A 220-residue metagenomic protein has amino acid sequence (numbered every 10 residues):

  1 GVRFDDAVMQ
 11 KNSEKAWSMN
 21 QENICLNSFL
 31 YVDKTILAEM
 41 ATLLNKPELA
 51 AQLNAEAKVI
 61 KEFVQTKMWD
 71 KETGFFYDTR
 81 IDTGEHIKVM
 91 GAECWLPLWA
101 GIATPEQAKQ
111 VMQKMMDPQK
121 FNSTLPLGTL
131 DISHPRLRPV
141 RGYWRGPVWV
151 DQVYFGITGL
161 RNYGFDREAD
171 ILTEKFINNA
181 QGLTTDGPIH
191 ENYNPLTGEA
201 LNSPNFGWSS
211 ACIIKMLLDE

Functional and structural regions predicted by a protein language model:
G1-E22, V59-V148, Q181-E220: Extended glycan-interaction surfaces of carbohydrate-active proteins
G1-L44, A50-L53: Internal metal/ion-chelating core segments
N23, R141-R145, V150-F165: Peripheral, non-catalytic segments that deliver or gate enzyme domains
S28-P47, L96-E106, Y154-D166, C212-E220: Well-ordered alpha-helical scaffold segments within catalytic/enzyme domains
D33, L37, L44-V64, E106-P118 (+1 more regions): Extended, well-ordered alpha-helical scaffold segments
R161-K175, H190, N194, A200: TerminUS-proximal long segments
